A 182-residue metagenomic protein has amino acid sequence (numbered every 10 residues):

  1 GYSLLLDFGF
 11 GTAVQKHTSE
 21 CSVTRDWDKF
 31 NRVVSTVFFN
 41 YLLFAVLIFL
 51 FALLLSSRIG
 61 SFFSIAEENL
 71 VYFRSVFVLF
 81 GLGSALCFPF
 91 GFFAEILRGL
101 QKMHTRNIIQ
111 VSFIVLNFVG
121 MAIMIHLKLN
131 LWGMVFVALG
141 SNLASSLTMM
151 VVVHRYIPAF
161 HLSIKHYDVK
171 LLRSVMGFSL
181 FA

Functional and structural regions predicted by a protein language model:
G1-S22, F38-I48, S84-F90, S145-T148 (+1 more regions): Small-residue-rich midsections of specific transmembrane alpha-helices
Y2-N40, I59-I65, I96-T105, K165: Transmembrane-helix boundary and interhelical linker motifs in polytopic inner-membrane proteins
N31-F44, R173, G177, F181: Alpha-helical transmembrane segments of multi-pass membrane proteins
F49-E68: Short membrane-interface helical motifs at transmembrane helix boundaries in multi-pass membrane transporters
F51, L116-G120, A144-T148: Transmembrane-helix signature of multi-pass solute transporters
L54, E67-F90, N107-V111, V115 (+3 more regions): Alpha-helical transmembrane segments of multi-pass membrane proteins
F77, L82, I96-G120, W132-S141: Alpha-helical transmembrane segments of multi-pass membrane transporters/permeases
L131, M149-A182: Interhelical loop/hinge segments that connect adjacent transmembrane helices in multipass membrane
